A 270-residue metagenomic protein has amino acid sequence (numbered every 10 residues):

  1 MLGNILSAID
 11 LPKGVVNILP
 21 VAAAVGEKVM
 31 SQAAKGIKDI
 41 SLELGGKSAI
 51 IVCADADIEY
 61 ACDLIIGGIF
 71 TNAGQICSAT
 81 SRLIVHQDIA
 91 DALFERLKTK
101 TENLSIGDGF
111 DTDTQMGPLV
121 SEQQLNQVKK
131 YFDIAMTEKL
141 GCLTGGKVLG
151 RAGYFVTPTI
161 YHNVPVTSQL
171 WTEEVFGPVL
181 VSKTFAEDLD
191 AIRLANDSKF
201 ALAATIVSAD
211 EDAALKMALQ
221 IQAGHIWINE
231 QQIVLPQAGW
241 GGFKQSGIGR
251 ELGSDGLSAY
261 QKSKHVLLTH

Functional and structural regions predicted by a protein language model:
M1, V29-S31, E95-R96, A218-L219 (+1 more regions): Short amphipathic alpha-helical segments
M1-V21: PLP-dependent aminotransferase-like
L11, I51, S105, V148 (+1 more regions): Conserved C-terminal structural/oligomerization subdomain of aldehyde/semialdehyde dehydrogenase
V15, V25-P165, I228: ALDH superfamily catalytic-core signature
P20-V21, A56, D88-I89, A186 (+2 more regions): Short beta->alpha linker loops
A23-V25, K35, D212-A213, L235: Short alpha-helical
